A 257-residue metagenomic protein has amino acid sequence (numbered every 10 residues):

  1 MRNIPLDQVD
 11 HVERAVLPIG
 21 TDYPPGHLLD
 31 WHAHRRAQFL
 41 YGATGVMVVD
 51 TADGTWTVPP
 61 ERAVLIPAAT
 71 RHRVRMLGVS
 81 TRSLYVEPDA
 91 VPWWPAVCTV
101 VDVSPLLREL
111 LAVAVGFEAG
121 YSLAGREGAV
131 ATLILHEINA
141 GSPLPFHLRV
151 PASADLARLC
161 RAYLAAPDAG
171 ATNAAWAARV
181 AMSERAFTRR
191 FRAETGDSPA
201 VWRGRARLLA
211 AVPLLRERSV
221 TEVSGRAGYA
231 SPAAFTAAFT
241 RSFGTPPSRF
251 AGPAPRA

Functional and structural regions predicted by a protein language model:
M1-V46: Generic protein-terminus/edge-of-domain signal
A52-A68: Short acidic-glycine-tyrosine-enriched beta hairpin
E61, F187, F191, A234-F235 (+1 more regions): Short hydrophobic/aromatic patch on the recognition helix
A69-W93, V97-C98: Ligand-binding loop in jelly-roll beta-barrel domains
P92-R161: Amphipathic alpha-helical segments enriched in hydrophobic/aromatic residues interleaved with Lys/Arg
R126-A131, P143-A171, A177-V180, D197 (+1 more regions): A short, Lys/Arg-enriched amphipathic alpha-helix from helix-turn-helix/homeodomain DNA-binding modules
A175-M182, G228-A230: Central "turn" residue of the DNA-binding helix-turn-helix
A193-P232, T236, G252-A257: Terminal helix-turn-helix DNA-binding modules in bacterial transcription factors
